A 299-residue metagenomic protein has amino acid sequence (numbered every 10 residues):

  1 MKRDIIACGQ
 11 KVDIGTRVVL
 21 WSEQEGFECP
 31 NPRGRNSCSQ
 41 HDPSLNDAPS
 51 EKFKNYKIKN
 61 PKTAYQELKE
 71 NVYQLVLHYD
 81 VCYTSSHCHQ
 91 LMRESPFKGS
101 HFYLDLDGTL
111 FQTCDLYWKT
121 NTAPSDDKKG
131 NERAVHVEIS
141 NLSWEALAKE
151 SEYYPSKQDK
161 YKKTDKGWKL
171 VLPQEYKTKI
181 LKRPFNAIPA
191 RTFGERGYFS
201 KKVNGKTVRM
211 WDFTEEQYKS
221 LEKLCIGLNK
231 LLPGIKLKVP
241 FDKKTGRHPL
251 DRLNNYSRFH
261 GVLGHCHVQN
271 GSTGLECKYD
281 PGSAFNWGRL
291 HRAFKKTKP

Functional and structural regions predicted by a protein language model:
M1-D42, L68, K149-P299: Basic/polar, cationic surfaces and motifs that engage anionic cell-wall and phosphate/carboxylate ligands
M1-R133, E152: N-terminal catalytic cores of peptidoglycan-degrading enzymes
N71, V135, W144-E145, P155: Carbohydrate-interacting regions of secretory-pathway proteins
Y79, C114, E138-S143, C225-P233 (+1 more regions): Sec/Tat-exported extracytoplasmic proteins
Y83, S143, N270: Feature marks short, surface-exposed loop/turn motifs that line or immediately flank catalytic pockets and channel
H101, V135-I139, L221, L263-H265: Active-site scaffold segments
T122, E138-I139, S143-E150: Extracellular-facing segments of soluble proteins and assemblies that are Gly/Ser/Thr-biased and enriched in aromatics
E132-E138, S143, G197-N204: Glycine-rich, often proline-containing surface loops adjacent to acidic residues and nearby aromatics that form
